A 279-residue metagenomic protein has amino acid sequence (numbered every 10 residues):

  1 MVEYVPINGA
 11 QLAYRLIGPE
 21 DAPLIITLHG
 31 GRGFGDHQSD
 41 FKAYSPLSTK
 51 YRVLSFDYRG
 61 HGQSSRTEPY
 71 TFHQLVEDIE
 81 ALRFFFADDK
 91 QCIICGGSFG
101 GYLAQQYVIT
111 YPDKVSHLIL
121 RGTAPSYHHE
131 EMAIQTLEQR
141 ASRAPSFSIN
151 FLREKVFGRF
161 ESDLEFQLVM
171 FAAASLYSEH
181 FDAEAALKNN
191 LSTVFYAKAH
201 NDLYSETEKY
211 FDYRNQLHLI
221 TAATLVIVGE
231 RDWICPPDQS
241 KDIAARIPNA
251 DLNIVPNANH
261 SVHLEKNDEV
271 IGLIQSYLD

Functional and structural regions predicted by a protein language model:
N8-R66: Conserved HGGG/HGGXW glycine-rich cap/lid loop of the alpha/beta-hydrolase fold
S45, L54-F99, G272: Active-site loop/oxyanion-hole signature of alpha/beta-hydrolase fold enzymes
K90-A133: Conserved hydrolase catalytic core segment
L118-K155: Flexible "cap/lid" loop of the alpha/beta hydrolase fold
F151-N215, A222: Alpha/beta-hydrolase
I220, V226-V228: Short beta-strand/loop motif that positions the catalytic acidic residue of the alpha/beta-hydrolase fold
R231-C235: Acidic catalytic loop of the alpha/beta-hydrolase fold
A258-I271: Catalytic histidine-centered segment of alpha/beta-hydrolase-like enzymes
